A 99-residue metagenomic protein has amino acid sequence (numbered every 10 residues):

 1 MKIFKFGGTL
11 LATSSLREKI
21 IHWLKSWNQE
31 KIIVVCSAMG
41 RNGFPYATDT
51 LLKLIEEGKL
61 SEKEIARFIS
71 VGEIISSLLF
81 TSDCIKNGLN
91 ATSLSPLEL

Functional and structural regions predicted by a protein language model:
M1-L99: Nucleotide/pyrophosphate-binding catalytic subdomain
